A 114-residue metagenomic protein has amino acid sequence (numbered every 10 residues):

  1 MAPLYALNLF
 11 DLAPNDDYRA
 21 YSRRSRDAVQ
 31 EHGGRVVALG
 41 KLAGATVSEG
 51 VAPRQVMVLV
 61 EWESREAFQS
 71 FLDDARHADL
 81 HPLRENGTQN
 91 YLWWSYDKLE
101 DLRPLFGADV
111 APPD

Functional and structural regions predicted by a protein language model:
M1-A75, W94-D114: Short S/T/G/P-rich N-terminal loop/turn motif that feeds into the first structured element of a domain
Q30-E31, R76-P82, T88: A common structural junction motif
L83-K98: A short beta-strand-loop micro-motif that forms or neighbors metal/cofactor- and ligand-binding patches at active-site
